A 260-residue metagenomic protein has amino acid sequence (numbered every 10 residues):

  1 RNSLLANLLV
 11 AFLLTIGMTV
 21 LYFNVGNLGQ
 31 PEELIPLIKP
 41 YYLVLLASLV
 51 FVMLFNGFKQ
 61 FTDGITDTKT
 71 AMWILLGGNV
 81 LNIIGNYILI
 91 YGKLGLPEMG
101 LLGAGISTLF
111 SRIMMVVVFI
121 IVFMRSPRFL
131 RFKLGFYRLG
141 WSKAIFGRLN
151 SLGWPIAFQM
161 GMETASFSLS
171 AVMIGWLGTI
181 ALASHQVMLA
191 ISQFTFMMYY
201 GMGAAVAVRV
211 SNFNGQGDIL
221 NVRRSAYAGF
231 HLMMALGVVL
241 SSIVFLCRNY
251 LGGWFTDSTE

Functional and structural regions predicted by a protein language model:
R1-T19, V52-A71, A171, S184-R248: Small-residue-rich hydrophobic transmembrane alpha-helices
A6, F12-F23, N27-L28, V44 (+8 more regions): Membrane-embedded alpha-helical segments of multi-pass transporters/permeases
N7, A11, Y42-L45, L49 (+7 more regions): Residue-level recognition of transmembrane alpha-helices in multi-pass small-molecule transporters/permeases
L13, L46, V50-F51, G77 (+7 more regions): Residue-level hotspots within pore-lining transmembrane alpha-helices of multi-pass secondary transporters
G17-V20, E32-F58, I191, T259-E260: Alpha-helical transmembrane segments of multi-pass membrane proteins
V25-E32, I88-M99, G161-A190, F194 (+2 more regions): Helix-terminus/linker motif at the lipid-water interface of multi-pass membrane proteins
Y41, I74-I88, L96-F129: Hydrophobic alpha-helical transmembrane segments
G105-T108, I120-E163: Interhelical loop/hinge segments that connect adjacent transmembrane helices in multipass membrane
